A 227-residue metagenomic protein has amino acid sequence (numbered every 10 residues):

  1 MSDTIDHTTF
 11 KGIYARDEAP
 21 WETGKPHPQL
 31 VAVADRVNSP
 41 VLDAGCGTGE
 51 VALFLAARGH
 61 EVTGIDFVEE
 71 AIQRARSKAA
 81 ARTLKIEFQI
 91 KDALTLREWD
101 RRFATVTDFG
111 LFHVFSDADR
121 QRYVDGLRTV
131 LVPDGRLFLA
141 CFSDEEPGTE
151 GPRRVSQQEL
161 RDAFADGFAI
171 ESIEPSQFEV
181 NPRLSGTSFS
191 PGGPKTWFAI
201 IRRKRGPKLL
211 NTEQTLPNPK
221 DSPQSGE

Functional and structural regions predicted by a protein language model:
S2-L42, T48-E98, F115-G126, R136-P223 (+1 more regions): Class I (Rossmann-like) S-adenosyl-L-methionine-dependent methyltransferase catalytic domain, capturing the SAM-binding
E98-V106: A short acidic, Gly/Pro-enriched loop at the edge of an enzyme's catalytic core that lines a small-molecule cofactor
G110-V114: Short catalytic micro-motifs in class I SAM-dependent methyltransferases
